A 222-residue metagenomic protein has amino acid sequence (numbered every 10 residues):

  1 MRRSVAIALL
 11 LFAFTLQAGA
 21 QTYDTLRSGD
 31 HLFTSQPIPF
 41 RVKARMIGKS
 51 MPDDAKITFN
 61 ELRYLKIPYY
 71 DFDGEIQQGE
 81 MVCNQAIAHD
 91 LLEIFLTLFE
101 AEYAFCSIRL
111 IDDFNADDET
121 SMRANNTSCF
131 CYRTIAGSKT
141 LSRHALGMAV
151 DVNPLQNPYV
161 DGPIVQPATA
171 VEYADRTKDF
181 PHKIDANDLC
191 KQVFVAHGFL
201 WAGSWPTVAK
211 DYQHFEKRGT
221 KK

Functional and structural regions predicted by a protein language model:
M1-T22: Bacterial Sec-dependent N-terminal signal peptides
Q21-E75: N-terminal module-boundary/linker segments of secreted carbohydrate-active enzymes
K43-I47, Q85-T97, T127, R143 (+1 more regions): Active-site-adjacent structural elements in enzyme catalytic domains
G48-K56, N115-D118, A136-L141: Intrinsically disordered, low-complexity boundary segments flanking structured domains
I57-L62, R123-N125, R143-A145, V208-K210: A generic structural signal for short, non-catalytic loop/turn and secondary-structure boundary residues
I57-M122: Active-site acidic/histidine clusters and adjacent loop/turn architecture that either coordinate catalytic ions
E102-C106, D118-P154: Mid-length scaffold segments of soluble, non-membrane domains
I135-G137, L141, L146-K222: Catalytic cores and adjacent binding grooves of peptidoglycan-active enzymes
